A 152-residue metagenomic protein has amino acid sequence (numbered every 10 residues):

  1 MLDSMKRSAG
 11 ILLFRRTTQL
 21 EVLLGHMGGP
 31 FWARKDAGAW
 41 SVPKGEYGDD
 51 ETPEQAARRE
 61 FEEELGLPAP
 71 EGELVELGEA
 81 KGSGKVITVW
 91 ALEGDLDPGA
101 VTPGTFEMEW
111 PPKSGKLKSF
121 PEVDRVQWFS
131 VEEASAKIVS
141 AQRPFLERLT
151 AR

Functional and structural regions predicted by a protein language model:
L2-S41, W90: N-terminal strand-loop-strand
M5-A9, K85, E122: Short, basic and Ser/Thr-rich N-terminal targeting/leader segments
T17-L20, G29-W32, G48-D49, S83-V86 (+1 more regions): Short, charged/polar surface micro-motifs in flexible loops or helix N-caps
R34, D50, K137: Residues that scaffold the ATP/ADP-binding catalytic core of kinase and kinase-like folds
S41-V75, S130: The catalytic Nudix box helix
G78-G115, Q127, L149: Active-site-adjacent beta-strand/loop module that shapes the phosphate/pyrophosphate-binding cleft
K118-D124: Non-DNA-binding regulatory cores of transcription-related proteins, predominantly C-terminal effector-binding
Q127, V131-R152: Charged phosphate-binding loop/patch that engages nucleotide di/tri-phosphates or the phosphate backbone of nucleic
